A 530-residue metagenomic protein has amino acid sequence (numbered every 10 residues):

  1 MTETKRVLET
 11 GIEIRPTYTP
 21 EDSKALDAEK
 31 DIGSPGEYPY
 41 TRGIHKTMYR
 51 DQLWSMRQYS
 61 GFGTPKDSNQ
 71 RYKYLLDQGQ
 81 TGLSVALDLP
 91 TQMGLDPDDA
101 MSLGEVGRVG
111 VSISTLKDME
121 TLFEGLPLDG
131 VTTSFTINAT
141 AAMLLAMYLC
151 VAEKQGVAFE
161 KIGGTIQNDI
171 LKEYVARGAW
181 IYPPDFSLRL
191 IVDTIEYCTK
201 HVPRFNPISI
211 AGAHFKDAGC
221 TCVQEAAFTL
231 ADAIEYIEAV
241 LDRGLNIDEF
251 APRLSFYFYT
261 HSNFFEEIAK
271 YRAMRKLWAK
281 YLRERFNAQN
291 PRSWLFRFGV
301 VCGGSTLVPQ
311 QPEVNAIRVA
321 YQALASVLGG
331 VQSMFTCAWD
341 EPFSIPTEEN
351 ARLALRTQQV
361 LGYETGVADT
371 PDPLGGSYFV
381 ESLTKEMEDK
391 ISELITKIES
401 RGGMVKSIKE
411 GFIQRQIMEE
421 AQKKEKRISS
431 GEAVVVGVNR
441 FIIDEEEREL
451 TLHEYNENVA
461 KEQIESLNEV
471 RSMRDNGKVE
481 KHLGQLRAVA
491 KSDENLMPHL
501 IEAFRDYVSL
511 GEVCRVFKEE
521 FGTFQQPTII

Functional and structural regions predicted by a protein language model:
M1-H261, E266, R285, R292-V301 (+3 more regions): Catalytic alpha/beta active-site cores
T4-A25, G33-Y40, L89, T347-E348 (+2 more regions): Flexible, glycine-rich loop/tail regions that form catalytic "lids" or insertion modules at the edges of active sites
P35, K66-Q70, I113-K117, A139-A146 (+18 more regions): Conserved active-site and cofactor/substrate-binding residues in soluble primary-metabolism enzymes
W54, M101-E105, G130, E173-A176 (+17 more regions): Generic, low-specificity signal for short hydrophobic/alpha-helical stretches with a mild N-terminal bias, encompassing
G61, S134-T140, G212-K216, Y257-F264 (+5 more regions): Conserved short loop/turn motifs at secondary-structure junctions
T81, E124-L128, C150-A158, V192-R204 (+16 more regions): Generic secondary-structure signature for well-ordered alpha-helical cores
G104-G107, I181-D185, A354-R356, I428-S430 (+1 more regions): Short, structured secondary-structure boundary patches
A227-Y236, S255-G437: Active-site capping/gating regions of soluble enzymes
